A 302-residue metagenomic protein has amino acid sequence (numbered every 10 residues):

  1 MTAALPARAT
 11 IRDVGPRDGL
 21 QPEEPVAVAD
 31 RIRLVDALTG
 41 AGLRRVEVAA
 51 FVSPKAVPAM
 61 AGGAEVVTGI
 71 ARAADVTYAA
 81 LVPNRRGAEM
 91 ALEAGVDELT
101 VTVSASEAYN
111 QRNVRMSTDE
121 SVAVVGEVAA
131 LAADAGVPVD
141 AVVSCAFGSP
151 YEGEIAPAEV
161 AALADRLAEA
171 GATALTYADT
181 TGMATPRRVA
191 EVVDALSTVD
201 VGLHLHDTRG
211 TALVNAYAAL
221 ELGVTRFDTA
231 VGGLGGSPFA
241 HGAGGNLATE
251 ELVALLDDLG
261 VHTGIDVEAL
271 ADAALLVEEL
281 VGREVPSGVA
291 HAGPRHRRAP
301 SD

Functional and structural regions predicted by a protein language model:
M1-D302: Catalytic cores and adjacent flexible loops of soluble metabolic enzymes that perform enolate/carbanion chemistry on
